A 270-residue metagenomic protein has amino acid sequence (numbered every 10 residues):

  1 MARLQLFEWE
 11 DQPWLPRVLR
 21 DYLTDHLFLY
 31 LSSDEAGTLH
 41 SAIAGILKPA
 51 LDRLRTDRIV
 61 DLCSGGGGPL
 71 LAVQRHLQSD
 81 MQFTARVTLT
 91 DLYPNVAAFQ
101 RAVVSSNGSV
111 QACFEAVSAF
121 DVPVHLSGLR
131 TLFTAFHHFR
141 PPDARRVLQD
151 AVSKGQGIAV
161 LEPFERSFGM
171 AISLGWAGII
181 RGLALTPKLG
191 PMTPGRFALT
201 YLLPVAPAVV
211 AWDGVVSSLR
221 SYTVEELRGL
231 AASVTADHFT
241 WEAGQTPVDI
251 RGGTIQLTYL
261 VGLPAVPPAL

Functional and structural regions predicted by a protein language model:
M1-D61, G66: Class I SAM-dependent methyltransferase Rossmann-like catalytic core, especially the SAM/SAH-binding loop
M1-E8, W212-L270: Conserved Class I S-adenosyl-L-methionine
R58-V124: Class I SAM-dependent methyltransferase SAM/SAH-binding core
R130-L132: A conserved beta-strand element that flanks and buttresses the S-adenosyl-L-methionine
A135: Hydrophobic adenine-recognition pocket in adenosine-nucleotide-binding enzymes
F139-K154: A short, conserved alpha-helix within the catalytic core of class I
A151-S167: Conserved beta-strand signature within the Rossmann-like core of class I S-adenosyl-L-methionine
A171-A231, E242-Q245: C-terminal alpha-helical "lid/dimerization" subdomain adjacent to the S-adenosyl-L-methionine
